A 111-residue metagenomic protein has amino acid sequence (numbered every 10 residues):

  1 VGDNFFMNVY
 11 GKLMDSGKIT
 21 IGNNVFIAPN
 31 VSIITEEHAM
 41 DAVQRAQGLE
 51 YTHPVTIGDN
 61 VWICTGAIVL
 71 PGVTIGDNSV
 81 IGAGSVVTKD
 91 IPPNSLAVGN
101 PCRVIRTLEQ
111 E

Functional and structural regions predicted by a protein language model:
V1-V73, N100-P101, R106-E109: Flexible, glycine/small-residue-enriched loop-and-beta-strand segment within the central core of proteins
V73, G84-S85, I91, N100: Short beta-to-alpha loop/turn elements within the nucleotide-binding domains of ABC transporters
G76: Helix-turn-helix DNA-binding module
T88-N94, E111: Gly/Pro- and small hydrophobic-enriched strand-loop and loop-to-helix capping segments that sit at the rims
A97: Conserved active-site beta-strand element of glycosyltransferases/polysaccharide synthases
